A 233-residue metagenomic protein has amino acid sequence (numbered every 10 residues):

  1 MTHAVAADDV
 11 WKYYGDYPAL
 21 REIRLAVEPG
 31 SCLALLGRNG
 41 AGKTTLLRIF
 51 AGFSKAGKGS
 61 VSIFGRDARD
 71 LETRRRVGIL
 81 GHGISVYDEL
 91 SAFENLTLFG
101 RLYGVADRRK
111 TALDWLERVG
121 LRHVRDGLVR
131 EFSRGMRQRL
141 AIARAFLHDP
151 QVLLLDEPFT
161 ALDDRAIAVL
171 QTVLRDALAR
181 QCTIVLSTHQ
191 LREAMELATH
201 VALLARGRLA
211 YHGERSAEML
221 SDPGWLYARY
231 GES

Functional and structural regions predicted by a protein language model:
A51: Helix-to-loop junction immediately C-terminal to a conserved catalytic motif
G59-T73, Y211-G213: Conserved ABC transporter NBD signature motif
T97, R101-V124: Conserved ABC ATPase "signature" region
L153-E157: Catalytic Walker B motif of ABC-type/P-loop ATPase nucleotide-binding domains
D164-A166: Helix N-cap at the start of a conserved alpha-helix in ABC-type nucleotide-binding domains
